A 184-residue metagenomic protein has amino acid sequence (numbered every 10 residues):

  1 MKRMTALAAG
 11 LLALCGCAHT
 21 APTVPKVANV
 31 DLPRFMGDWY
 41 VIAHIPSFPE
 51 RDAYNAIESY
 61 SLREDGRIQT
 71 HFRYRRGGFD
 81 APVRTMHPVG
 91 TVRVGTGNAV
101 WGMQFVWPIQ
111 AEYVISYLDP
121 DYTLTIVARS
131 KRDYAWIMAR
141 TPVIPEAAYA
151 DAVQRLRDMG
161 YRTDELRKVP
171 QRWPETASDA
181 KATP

Functional and structural regions predicted by a protein language model:
M1-L7: Bacterial N-terminal signal peptides that target proteins for export
C17-P184: A beta-rich soluble binding module of mature secreted/lumenal proteins
